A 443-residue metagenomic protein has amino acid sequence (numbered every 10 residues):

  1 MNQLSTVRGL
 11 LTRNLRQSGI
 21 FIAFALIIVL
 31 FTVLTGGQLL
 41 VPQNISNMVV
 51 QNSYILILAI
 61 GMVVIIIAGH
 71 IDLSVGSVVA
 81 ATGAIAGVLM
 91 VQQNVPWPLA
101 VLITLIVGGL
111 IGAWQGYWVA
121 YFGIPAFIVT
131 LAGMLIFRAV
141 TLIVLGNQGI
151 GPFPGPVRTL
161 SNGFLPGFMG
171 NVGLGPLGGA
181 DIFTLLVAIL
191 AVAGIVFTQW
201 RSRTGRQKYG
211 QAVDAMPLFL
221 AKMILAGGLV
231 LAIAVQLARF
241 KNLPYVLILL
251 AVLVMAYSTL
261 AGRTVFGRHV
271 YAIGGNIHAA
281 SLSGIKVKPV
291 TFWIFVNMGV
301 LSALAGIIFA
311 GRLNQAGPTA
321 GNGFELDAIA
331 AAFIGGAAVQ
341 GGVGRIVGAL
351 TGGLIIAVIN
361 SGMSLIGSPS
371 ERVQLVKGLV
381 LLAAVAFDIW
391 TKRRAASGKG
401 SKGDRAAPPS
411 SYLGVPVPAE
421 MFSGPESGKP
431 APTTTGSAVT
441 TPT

Functional and structural regions predicted by a protein language model:
M1-V29, G149, V192-M223, K286-P289 (+1 more regions): Cytosolic-side transmembrane-helix boundaries in multi-pass membrane proteins
I28-Q93, Q115-F127, L142, A261 (+3 more regions): Single transmembrane alpha-helix segments in multi-pass membrane proteins
G37-N47, L142, G146, I233-L247 (+2 more regions): Inter-helical junctions in multi-pass inner-membrane proteins, predominant in energy-converting antiporter-like
H70, G112, F295-I308, R312-K377: Transmembrane alpha-helical segments in multi-pass inner-membrane proteins
N94-L135, T351-G352: Alpha-helical transmembrane segments within multi-pass membrane transporters and channels
A126, G155-P156, L177-I189, N242-L249 (+3 more regions): Loop-to-transmembrane alpha-helix initiation sites
M169-H269, R394: Alpha-helical transmembrane segments of multi-pass integral membrane proteins
F266-T291: Short cytoplasmic-facing helical segments at TM-TM junctions of multi-pass membrane proteins
